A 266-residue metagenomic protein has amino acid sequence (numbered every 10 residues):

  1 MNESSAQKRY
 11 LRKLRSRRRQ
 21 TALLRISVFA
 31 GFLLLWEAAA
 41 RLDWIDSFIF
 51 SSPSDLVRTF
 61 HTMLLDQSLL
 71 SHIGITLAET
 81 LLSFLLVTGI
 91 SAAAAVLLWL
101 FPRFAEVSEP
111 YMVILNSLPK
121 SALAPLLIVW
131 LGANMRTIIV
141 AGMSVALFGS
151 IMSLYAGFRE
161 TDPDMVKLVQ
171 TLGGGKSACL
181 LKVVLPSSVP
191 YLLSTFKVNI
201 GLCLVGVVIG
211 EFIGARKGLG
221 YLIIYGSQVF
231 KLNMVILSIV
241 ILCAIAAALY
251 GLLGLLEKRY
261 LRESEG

Functional and structural regions predicted by a protein language model:
M1-V28, G251-G266: Transmembrane alpha-helical segments of polytopic membrane transport and secretion proteins
Y10, L14, R18, L42-L85: Periplasmic/extracellular loop-to-transmembrane helix junction in inner-membrane transport proteins
L82-M112: Transmembrane-helix boundary motif in ABC transporter permease subunits
P102, R159, I236-G266: C-terminal transmembrane helix and the adjacent membrane-cytosol boundary/short C-terminal tail of inner/organellar
P110, S153-V198, I223: Short cytoplasmic-facing helical segments at TM-TM junctions of multi-pass membrane proteins
V113-G149, A156-G157: Generic hydrophobic transmembrane alpha-helix motif, especially the helices
I128-W130, V205-L242, E263-G266: Glycine-rich helix-loop "coupling/hinge" segments at transmembrane-helix boundaries in multipass transporters
V140-S144, S177-G210, L237, L242: Transmembrane alpha-helices
